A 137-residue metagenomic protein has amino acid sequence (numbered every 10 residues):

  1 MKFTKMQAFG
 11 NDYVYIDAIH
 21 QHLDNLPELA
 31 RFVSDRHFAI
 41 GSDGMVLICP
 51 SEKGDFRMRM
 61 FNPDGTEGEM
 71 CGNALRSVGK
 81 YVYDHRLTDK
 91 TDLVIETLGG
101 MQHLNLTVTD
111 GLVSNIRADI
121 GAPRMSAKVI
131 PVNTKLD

Functional and structural regions predicted by a protein language model:
M1-L112: A glycine-rich beta-to-alpha transition motif near the start of alpha/beta enzyme domains, typified by
G111-P123: Membrane helix-loop-helix hairpins that form the core translocation module of multi-pass transporters
R124-K128: Short, charged/polar, Gly/Pro-enriched secondary-structure boundary elements
V129-D137: Short, intrinsically disordered, charge-balanced linker/junction segments flanking boundaries in proteins
